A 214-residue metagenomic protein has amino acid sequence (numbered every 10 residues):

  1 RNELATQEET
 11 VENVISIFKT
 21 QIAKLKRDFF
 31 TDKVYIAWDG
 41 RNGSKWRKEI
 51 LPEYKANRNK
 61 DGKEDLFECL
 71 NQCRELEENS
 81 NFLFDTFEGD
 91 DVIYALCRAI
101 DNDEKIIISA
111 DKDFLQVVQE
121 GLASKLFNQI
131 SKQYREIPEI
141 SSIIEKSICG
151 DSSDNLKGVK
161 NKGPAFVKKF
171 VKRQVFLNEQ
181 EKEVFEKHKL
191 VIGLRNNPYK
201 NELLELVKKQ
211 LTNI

Functional and structural regions predicted by a protein language model:
R1-D39, K45-W46: Non-catalytic, usually N-terminal nucleic-acid engagement modules in DNA/RNA processing proteins
N2, K45-I50, Q116-E120: A short acidic (Asp/Glu
A5-E8, T31, A56-N213: Extended two-metal-dependent nuclease catalytic cores across DNA- and RNA-processing enzymes
A37-R41, S109-K112: A short beta-strand-to-loop transition that corresponds to the Sensor-1 phosphate-sensing loop of AAA+ P-loop ATPases
L51-K55: C-terminal catalytic or substrate-handling cores of phosphate/nucleotide- and metal-cofactor-dependent proteins acting
